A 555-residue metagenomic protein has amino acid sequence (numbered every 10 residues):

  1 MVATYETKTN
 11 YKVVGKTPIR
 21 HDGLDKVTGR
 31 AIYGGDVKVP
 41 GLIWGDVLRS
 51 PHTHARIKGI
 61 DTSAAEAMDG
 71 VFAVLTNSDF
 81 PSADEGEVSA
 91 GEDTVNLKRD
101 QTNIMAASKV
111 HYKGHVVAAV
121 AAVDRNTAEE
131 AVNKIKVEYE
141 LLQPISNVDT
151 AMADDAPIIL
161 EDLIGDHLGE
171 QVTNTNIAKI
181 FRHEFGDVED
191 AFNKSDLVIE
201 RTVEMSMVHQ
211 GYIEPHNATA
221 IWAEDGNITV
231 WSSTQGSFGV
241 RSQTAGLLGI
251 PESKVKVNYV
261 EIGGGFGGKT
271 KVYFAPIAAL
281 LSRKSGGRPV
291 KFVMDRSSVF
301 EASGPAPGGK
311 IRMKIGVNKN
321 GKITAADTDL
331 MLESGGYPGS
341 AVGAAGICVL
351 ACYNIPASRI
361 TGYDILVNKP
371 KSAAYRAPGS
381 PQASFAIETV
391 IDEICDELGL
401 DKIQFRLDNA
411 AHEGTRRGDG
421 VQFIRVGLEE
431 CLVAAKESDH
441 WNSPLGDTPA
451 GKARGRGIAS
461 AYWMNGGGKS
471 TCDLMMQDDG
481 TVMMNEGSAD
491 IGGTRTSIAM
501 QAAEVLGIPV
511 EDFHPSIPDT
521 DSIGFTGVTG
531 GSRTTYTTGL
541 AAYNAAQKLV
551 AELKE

Functional and structural regions predicted by a protein language model:
M1-G29, R417, L432-P449, D473-Q477 (+4 more regions): Intrinsic disorder at enzyme termini
M1-V172, V198-R201: Flexible, low-hydrophobicity surface segments
K16, H21-T28, E92-D100, E170-A218 (+3 more regions): Glycine-rich loop/linker segments at domain edges
G34-I43, I213-H216, S358-K369, K469 (+2 more regions): Flexible hinge/switch segments at interdomain interfaces of large molecular machines
V47-P81, A118-Y139, N217-S285, V342-I347 (+6 more regions): Alpha-helical support elements that line or immediately flank enzyme active sites and cofactor-binding pockets
L75-H115, T150-L163, G239, V257-I277 (+6 more regions): Short, surface-exposed loop/turn segments at secondary-structure boundaries that line and modulate
V116, V123-D124, S285-G336, L540-E555: Phosphate/diphosphate-binding loops
I158-L248, A410-T481, M500: Helix-loop-helix junctions that connect adjacent transmembrane helices in secondary transporters/permeases, recognized
